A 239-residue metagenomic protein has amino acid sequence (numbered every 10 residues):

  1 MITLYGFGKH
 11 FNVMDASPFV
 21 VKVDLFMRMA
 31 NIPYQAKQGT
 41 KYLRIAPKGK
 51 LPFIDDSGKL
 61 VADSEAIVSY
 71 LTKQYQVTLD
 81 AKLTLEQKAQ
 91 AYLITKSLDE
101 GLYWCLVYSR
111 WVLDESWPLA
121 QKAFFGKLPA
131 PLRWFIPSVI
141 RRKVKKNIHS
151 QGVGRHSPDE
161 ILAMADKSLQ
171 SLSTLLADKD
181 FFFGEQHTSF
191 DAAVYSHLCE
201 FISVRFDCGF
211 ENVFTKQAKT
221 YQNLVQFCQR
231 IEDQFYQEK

Functional and structural regions predicted by a protein language model:
M1-W134: GST-like domain detector, emphasizing the conserved glutathione-binding G-site in the N-terminal thioredoxin-like
M29, L93, S97, S171 (+2 more regions): Alpha-helical scaffold segments in carbohydrate-active enzymes
V68, L169, C228: Generic structural marker for isolated residues within well-ordered, non-membrane alpha-helices of soluble domains
W104-V225: GST-like fold's C-terminal all-alpha helical module
Q229-K239: C-terminal helix/juxtamembrane-tail motif
